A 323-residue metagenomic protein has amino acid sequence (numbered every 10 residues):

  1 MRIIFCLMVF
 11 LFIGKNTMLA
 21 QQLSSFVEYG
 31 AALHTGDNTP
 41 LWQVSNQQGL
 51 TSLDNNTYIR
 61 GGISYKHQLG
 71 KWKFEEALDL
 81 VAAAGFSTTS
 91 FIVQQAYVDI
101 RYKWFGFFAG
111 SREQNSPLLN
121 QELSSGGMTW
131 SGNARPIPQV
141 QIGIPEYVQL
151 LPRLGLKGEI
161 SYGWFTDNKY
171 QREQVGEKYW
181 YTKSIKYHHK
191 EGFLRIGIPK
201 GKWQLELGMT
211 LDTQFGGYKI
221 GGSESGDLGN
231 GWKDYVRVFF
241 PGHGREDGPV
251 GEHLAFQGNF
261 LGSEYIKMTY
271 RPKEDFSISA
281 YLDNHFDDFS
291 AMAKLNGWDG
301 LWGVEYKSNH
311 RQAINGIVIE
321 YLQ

Functional and structural regions predicted by a protein language model:
A20-I59, H67-L80, I160: Transmembrane beta-strand segments of Gram-negative outer membrane beta-barrel proteins
Q21-S24, Y65-E75, R101-F105, Y147-K157 (+3 more regions): Short loop/turn motifs that connect adjacent beta-strands in outer-membrane beta-barrel proteins
S25-D37, E76-A84, I100, F107-E113 (+4 more regions): Transmembrane beta-barrel strands of outer-membrane/channel proteins
S45-L50, D79-A83, S124-W130, Q174-W180 (+2 more regions): Extracellular loop and loop/strand-boundary signature of outer-membrane beta-barrel proteins
L53-I59, T89-Q94, N133-G143, S184-K190 (+3 more regions): Residues that define the transmembrane beta-barrel architecture of outer-membrane proteins
I59-H67, A96-Y102, A109, V140-E146 (+4 more regions): Residues on the lipid-exposed face of transmembrane beta-strands in outer-membrane beta-barrel proteins
Q114-G222: Internal, well-ordered domain-core segments that constitute the primary functional module of diverse proteins
L205-L207, F215-Q323: Long, internal scaffold/assembly segments composed of regular secondary structure
